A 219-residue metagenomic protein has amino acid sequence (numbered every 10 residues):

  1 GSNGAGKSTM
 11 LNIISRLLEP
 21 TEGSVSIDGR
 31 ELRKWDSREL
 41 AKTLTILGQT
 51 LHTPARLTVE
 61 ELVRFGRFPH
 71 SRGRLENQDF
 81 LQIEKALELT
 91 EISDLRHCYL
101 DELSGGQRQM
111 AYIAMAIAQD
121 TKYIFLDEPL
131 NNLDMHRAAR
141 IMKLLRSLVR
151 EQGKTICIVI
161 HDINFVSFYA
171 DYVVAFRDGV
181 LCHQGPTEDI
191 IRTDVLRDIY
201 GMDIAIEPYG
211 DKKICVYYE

Functional and structural regions predicted by a protein language model:
S15: Helix-to-loop junction immediately C-terminal to a conserved catalytic motif
G23-E31, L40: Conserved ABC transporter NBD signature motif
R64, N77-L95, F125: Conserved ABC ATPase "signature" region
Y99, E128-P129: Walker B catalytic motif
Y99-L103, Q107: Conserved ABC ATPase signature
V173-P186: H-loop (His-switch) and adjacent beta-strand-loop-beta switch element of ABC-type ATPase nucleotide-binding domains
I199-E219: ABC ATPase nucleotide-binding domains
